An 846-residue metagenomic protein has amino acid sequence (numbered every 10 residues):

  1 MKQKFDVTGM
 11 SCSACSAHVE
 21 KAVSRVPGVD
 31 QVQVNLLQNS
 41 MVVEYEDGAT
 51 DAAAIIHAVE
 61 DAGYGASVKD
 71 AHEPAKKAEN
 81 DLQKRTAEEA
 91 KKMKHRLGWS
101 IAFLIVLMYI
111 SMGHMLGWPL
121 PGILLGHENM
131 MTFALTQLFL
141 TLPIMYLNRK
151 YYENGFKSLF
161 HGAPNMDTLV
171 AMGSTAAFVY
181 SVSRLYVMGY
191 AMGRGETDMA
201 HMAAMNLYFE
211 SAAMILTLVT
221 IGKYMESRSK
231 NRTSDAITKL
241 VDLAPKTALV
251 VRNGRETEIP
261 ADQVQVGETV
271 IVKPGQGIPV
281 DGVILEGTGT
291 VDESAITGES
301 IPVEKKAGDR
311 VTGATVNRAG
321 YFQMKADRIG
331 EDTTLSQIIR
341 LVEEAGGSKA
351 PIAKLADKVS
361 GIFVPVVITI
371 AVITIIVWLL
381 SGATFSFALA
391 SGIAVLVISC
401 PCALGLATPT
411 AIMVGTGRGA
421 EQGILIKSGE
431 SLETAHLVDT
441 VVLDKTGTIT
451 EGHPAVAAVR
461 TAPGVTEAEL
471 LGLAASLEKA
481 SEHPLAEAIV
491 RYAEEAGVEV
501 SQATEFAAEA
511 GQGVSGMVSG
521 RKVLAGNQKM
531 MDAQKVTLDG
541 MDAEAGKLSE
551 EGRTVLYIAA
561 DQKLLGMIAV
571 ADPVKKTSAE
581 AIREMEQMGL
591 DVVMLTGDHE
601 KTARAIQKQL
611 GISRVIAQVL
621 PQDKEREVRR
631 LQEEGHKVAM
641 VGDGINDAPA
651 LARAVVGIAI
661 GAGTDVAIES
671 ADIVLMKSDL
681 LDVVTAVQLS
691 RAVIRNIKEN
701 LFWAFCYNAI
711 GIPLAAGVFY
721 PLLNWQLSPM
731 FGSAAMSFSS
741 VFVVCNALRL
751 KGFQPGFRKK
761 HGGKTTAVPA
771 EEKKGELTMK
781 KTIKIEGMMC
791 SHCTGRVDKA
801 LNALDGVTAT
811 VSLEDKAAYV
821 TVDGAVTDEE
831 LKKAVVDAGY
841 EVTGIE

Functional and structural regions predicted by a protein language model:
M1-T132, I144, K230, R255-E256 (+4 more regions): Flexible metal-binding regulatory segments at protein termini and peripheral loops
A17, S348, V438, V518-G520 (+3 more regions): Conserved ATP-binding TGD loop and adjacent catalytic N/P-domain core of P-type ATPases
P27-E46, A53, N206-F209, T238-D332 (+4 more regions): Conserved cytosolic catalytic loops of P-type ATPases
D61-K69, P74-K76, N80-D81, L135-Q137 (+8 more regions): Actuator/coupling domain of P-type ATPases
D81-F103, N154-A177, I339-A371, A388 (+6 more regions): Soluble-to-membrane junctions at the N-terminal ends of transmembrane alpha-helices in multi-pass ion-transporting
L116-M131, F160, V179, R418 (+8 more regions): Membrane-embedded alpha-helical bundles of multi-pass transporters
I296, L355, A390, A403-L477 (+4 more regions): Conserved catalytic phosphorylation-site environment of P-type ATPases
V456, R460-M588, E600, I612-V628: P-type ATPase nucleotide-binding
